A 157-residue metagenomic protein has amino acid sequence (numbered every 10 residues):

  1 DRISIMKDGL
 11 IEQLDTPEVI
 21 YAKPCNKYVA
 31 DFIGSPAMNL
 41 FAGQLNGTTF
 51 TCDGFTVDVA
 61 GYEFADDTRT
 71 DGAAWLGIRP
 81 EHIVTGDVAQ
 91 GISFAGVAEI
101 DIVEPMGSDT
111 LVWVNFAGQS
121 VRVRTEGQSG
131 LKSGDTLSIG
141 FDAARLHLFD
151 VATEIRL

Functional and structural regions predicted by a protein language model:
R2, L14-D15, K23: Short, glycine/charged-rich "phosphate-handling" switch motifs in NTP-dependent and phosphotransfer domains
I5, A73-L76, G134-F141: A short, hydrophobic beta-strand micro-motif
C25-W75, E81-E99, V114-L131, I155: ATPase nucleotide-binding modules
G47-F50, V103-D109, V151: Short, conserved beta-turn/loop elements at beta-strand boundaries and strand-helix junctions
P80-I83, I102, D142-H147: Short, charged beta-turn/beta-strand-edge "cap" motif at the junction between a beta-strand and an adjacent loop
G130-L157: Generic C-terminus detector
